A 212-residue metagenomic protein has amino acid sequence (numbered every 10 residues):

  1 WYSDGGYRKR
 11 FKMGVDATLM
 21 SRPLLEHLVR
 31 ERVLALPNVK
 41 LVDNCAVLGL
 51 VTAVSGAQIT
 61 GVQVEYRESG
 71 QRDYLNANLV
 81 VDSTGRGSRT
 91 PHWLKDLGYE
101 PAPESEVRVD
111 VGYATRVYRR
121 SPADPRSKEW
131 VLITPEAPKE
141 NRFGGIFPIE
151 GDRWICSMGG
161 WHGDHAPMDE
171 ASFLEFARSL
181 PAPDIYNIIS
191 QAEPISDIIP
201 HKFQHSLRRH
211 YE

Functional and structural regions predicted by a protein language model:
W1, E106-G112, A192-P194: Short linear loop/turn motifs
W1-R22: A conserved beta-strand/loop capping segment in the N-terminal third of enzymes that catalyze redox or closely related
Y2-G5, L50-V54, A114-V117, D197-H205: Short, solvent-exposed polar/charged micro-motifs at secondary-structure junctions
K12-D16, M158-G159, E193: Glycine- and acidic
S21-E26, S55-A57: Phosphate/oxyanion-binding active-site loops and adjacent basic polyanion-contact surfaces
L25-V39: N-terminal Rossmann-like dinucleotide/flavin-binding domain of flavoprotein oxidoreductases that bind FAD/FMN
A35-A182: Predominantly flavin-linked oxidoreductase catalytic cores and closely associated redox partners
D164-E212: FAD/FMN-dependent oxidoreductases across multiple families
